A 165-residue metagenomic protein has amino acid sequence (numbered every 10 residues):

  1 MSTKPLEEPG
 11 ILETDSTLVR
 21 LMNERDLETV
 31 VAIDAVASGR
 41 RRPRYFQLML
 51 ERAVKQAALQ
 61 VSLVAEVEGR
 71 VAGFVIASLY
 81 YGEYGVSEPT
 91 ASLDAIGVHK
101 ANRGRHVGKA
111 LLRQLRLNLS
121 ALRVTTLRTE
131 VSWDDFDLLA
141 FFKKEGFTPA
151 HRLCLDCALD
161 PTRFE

Functional and structural regions predicted by a protein language model:
M1-L12, E130, K143-E165: Terminal substrate-recognition subdomain of acyl/acetyltransferases
L12-E13, T17, L21-R25, A32-E88 (+4 more regions): Acetyl-CoA-dependent GNAT
R40, R105, F136: Loop/helix-junction capping segments adjacent to catalytic residues or to phosphate/diphosphate-binding pockets
Y84-E88, H106, W133: Residues at secondary-structure transition points
V98, G104-L117, K144: Conserved acetyl-CoA-binding loop-helix of GNAT-fold acetyltransferases
K109, A121, W133-H151: Conserved active-site alpha-helix within GNAT-family acetyltransferase domains
L119-V131: Conserved GNAT acetyl-CoA-binding A-motif
